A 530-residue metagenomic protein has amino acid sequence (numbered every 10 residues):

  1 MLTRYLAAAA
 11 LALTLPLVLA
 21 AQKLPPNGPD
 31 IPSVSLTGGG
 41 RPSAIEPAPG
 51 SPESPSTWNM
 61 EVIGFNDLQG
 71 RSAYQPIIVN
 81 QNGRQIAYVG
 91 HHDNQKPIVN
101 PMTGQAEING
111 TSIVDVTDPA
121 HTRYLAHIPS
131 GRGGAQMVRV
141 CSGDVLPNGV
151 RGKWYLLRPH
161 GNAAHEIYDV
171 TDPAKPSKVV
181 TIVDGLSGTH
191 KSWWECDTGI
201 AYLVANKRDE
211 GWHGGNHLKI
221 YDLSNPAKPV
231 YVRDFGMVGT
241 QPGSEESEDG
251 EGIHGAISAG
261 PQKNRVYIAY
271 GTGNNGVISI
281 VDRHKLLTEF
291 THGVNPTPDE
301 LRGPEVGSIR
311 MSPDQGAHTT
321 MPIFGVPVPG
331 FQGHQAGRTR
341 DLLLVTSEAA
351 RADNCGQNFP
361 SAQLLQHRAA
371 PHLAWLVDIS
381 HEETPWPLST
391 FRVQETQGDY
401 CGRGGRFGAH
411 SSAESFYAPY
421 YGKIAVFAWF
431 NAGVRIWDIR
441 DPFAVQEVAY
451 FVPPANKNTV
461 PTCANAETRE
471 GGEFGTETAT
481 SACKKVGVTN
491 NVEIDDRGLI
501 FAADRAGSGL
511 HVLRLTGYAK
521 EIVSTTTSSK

Functional and structural regions predicted by a protein language model:
M1-T3: N-terminal secretory signal peptides that target proteins for export/translocation
Y5-L6, G64: Generic extreme N-terminus detector
A7-V18: Bacterial N-terminal signal peptides
Q22-K530: Feature marking well-ordered beta-strand scaffolds used for ligand recognition
